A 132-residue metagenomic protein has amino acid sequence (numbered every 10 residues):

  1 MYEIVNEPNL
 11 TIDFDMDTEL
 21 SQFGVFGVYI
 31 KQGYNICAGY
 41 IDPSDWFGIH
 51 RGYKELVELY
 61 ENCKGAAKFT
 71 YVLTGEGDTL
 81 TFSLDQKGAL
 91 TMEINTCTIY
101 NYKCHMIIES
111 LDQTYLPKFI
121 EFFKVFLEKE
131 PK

Functional and structural regions predicted by a protein language model:
M1-Y40: N-terminal domain-start interaction segment
N6-D13, L56-G65, G75-G77: Charged, amphipathic alpha-helical segments
D17-T18, D42-I49, D85-G88, Q113: A short, sequence-level motif marking secondary-structure junctions
V28-G65: Short, well-structured hydrophobic secondary-structure segments
G52-L56, M92, K118-F123: Short, structured motif recognition centered on aromatic/hydrophobic residues
Y60-C63, A67, F126-E130: Secondary-structure edge/capping motif, primarily at the C-terminal ends of alpha-helices and the immediately following
A66-L111: Amphipathic protein-protein interaction modules
T96-K132: Mixed-charge, glycine-accented linear interaction segment located at domain edges/termini
